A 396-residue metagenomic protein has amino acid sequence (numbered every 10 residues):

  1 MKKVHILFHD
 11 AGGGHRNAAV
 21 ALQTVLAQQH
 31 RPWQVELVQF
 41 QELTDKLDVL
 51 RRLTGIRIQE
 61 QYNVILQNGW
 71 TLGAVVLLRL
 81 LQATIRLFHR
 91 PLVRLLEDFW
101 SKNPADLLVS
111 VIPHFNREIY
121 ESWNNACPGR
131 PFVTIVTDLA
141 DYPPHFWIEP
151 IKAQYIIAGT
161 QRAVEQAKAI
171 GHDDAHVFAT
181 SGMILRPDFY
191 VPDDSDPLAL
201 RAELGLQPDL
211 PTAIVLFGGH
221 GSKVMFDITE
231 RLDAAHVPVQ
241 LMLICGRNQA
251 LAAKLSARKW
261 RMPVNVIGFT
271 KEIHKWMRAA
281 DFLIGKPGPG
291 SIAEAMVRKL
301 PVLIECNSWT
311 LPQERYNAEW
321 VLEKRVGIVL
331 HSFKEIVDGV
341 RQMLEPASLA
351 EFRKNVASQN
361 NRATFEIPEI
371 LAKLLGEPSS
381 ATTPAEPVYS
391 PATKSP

Functional and structural regions predicted by a protein language model:
A18, N68-G171, H176: Active-site and donor-binding regions of nucleotide-sugar-utilizing enzymes
A21-N103: Conserved N-terminal ligand/cofactor-binding loop architecture of enzyme catalytic domains
Q154-T212, F217: A nucleotide-sugar donor-handling region in carbohydrate enzymes
S195-A202, L206-A279: Donor-nucleotide binding loops and adjacent catalytic segments primarily of GT-B fold Leloir glycosyltransferases
R278-S291: Acidic donor-binding loop of glycosyltransferase active sites
L322-R325, H331-S348: C-terminal "capping" alpha-helix adjacent to the active site of nucleotide-linked donor transferases in cell-envelope
S348-R362: A short, well-ordered alpha-helix in the C-terminal region of glycosyltransferases
N361-P396: C-terminal alpha-helical cap of glycosyltransferases
